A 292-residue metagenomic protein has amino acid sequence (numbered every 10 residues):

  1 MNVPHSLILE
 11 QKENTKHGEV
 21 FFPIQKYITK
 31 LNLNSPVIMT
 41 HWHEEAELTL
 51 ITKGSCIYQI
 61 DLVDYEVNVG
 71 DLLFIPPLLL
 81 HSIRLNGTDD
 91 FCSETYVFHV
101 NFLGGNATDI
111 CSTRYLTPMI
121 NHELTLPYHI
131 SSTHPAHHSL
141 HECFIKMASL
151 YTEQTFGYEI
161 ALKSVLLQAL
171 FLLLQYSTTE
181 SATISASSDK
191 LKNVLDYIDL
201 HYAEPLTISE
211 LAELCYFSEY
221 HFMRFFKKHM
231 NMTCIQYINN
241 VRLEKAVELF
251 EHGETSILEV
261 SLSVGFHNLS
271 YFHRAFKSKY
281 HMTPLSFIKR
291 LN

Functional and structural regions predicted by a protein language model:
M1-L72, L78-L79, T113-R114, L124-Y128 (+1 more regions): Generic protein-terminus/edge-of-domain signal
N2-K26, L80, R84-S149: A hydrophobic/aromatic-rich effector-binding and dimerization subdomain of bacterial HTH-type transcriptional regulators
V37-T40, T183, S187, L200 (+1 more regions): Residue-level marker of regulatory loop/turn positions in helix-turn-helix DNA-binding domains and in histidine
T52, L124, H141-T152, L195 (+2 more regions): Regular secondary-structure segments
N121-H122, H129-A182, D189, N193: An amphipathic alpha-helical interaction segment
F171-T178, Y197-E244, E251-L291: Basic/polar phosphate-binding segments, predominantly the helix-turn-helix DNA-binding elements of transcriptional
S188-D189, M232: Short helix-coil-helix linker/hinge
